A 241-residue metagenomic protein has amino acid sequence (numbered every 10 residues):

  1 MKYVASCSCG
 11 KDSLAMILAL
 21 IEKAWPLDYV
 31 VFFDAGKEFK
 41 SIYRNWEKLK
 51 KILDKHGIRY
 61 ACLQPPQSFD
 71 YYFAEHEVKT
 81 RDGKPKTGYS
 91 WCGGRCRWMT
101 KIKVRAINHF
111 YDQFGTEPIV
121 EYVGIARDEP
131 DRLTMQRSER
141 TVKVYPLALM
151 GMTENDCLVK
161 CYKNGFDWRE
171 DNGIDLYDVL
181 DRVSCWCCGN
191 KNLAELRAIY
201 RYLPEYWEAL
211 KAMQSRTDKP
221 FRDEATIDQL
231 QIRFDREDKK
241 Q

Functional and structural regions predicted by a protein language model:
M1-Q241: Nucleotide-activated chemistry modules centered on ATP-dependent adenylation/adenylyltransferase
